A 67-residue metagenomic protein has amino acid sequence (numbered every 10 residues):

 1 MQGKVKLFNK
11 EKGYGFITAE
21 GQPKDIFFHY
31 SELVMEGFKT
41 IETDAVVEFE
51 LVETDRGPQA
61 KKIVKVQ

Functional and structural regions predicted by a protein language model:
K4-E32, T40, K62: S1/OB-fold single-stranded RNA-binding interface
F8, E50-T54: Short beta-strand micro-motifs enriched in acidic
K24, M35, E50-L51: Short N-terminal micro-motifs specific to bacterial/archaeal maturation and metal-cluster initiation sites
E36-E48: Short nucleic-acid-contacting surface segments enriched for D/E, G, S/T with interspersed K/R
E53-Q67: OB-fold/S1-family single-stranded nucleic acid-binding modules
